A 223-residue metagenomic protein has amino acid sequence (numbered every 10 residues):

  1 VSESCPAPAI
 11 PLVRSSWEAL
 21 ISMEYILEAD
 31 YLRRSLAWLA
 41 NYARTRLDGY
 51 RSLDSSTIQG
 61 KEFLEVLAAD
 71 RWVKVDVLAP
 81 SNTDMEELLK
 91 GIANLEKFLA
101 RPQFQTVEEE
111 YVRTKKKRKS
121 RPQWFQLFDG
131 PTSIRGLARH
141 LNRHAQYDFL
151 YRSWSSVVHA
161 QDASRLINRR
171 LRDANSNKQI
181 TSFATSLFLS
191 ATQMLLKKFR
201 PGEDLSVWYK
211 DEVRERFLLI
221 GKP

Functional and structural regions predicted by a protein language model:
V1, L20-L27, V158-Q161, T192-L196: A structural signal for well-ordered alpha-helices, especially hydrophobic packing surfaces of coiled-coils
V1-A7, N142, Q161: Short helix-adjacent coil turns
S2-S56: Long, hydrophobic, well-ordered secondary-structure blocks that form the structural core and pocket-lining surfaces
V13-W17, Y151, S155, L189: Generic structural concept
A43-T185, Q193-P223: Secondary-shell segments that build the walls of catalytic and ion/ligand-binding clefts
